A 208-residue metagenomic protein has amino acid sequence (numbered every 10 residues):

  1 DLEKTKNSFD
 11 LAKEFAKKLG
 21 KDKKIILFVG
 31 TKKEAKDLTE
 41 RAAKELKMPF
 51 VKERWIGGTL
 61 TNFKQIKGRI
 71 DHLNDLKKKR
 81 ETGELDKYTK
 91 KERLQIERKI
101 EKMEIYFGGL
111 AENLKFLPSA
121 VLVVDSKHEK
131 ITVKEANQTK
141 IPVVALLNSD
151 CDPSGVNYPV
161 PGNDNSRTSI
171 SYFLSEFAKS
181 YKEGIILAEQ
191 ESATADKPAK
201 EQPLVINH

Functional and structural regions predicted by a protein language model:
D1-N163, R167-A193: Ribosome large-subunit tunnel/peptidyl-transferase-proximal elements
G184-H208: Intrinsically disordered, low-complexity mixed-charge segments
